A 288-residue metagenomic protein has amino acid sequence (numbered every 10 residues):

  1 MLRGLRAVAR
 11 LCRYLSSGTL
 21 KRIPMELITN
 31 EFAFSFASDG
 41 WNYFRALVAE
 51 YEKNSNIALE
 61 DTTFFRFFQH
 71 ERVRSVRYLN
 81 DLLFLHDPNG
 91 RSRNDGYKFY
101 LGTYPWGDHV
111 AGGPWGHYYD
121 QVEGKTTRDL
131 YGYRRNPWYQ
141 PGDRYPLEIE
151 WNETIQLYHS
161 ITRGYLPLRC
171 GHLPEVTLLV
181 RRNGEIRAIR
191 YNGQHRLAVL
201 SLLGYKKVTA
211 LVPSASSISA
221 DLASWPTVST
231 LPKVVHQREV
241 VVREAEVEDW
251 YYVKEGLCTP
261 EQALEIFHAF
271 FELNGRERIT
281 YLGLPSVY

Functional and structural regions predicted by a protein language model:
M1-S55, V235-V241, D249, K254 (+3 more regions): Membrane-proximal basic amphipathic "stem/tether" segments
A9-S16, F44, V48-S55, F65-F67 (+1 more regions): Short alpha-helix boundary/capping and kink motifs at helix termini
T29-T103: N-terminal accessory/pre-domain segments preceding catalytic cores
Q69-W138, G142-R144: Extended, charge-rich helix/loop segments that form flexible, surface "patches" used to engage negatively charged
E175-V180, A198-V199, T209-L211: Ordered hydrophobic segments in well-structured contexts
R181-L203, Y288: A sequence-level detector for short glycine-anchored, His/Arg-bearing signature motifs that mark catalytic or binding
K206: Short glycine-/polar-rich loops that comprise or flank the Walker A/P-loop and associated switch/sensor motifs
A210-P285: Active-site or metal-binding loop neighborhoods of secreted/extracellular toxin and effector enzymes
